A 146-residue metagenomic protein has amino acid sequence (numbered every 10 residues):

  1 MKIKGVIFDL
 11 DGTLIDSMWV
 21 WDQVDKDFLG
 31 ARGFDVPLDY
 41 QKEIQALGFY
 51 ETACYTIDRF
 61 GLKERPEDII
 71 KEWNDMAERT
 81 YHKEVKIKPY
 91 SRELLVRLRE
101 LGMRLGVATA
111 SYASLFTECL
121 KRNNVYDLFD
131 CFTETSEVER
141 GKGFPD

Functional and structural regions predicted by a protein language model:
I3-L101, S114: N-terminal helical cap/lid subdomain that shapes the substrate entry/recognition surface in HAD-like hydrolases
L14, G106-V107: Short catalytic-loop micro-motif centered on adjacent basic/acidic residues
E84, G106, Y112-D146: Substrate-recognition "cap/lid" segment bordering the active-site pocket of phosphatases
